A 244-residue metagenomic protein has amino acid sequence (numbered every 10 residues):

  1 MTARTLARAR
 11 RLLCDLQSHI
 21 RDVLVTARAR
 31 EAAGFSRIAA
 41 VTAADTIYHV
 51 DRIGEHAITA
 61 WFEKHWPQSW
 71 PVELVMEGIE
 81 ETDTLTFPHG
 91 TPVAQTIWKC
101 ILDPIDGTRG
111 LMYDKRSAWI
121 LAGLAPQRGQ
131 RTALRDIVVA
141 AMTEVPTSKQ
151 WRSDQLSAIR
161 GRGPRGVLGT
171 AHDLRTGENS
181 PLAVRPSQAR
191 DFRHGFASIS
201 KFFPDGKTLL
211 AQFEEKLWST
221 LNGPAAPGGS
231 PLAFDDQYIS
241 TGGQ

Functional and structural regions predicted by a protein language model:
M1-I105: N-terminal subdomain of lithium-sensitive/metallo-dependent phosphomonoesterases centered on the IMPase/IPPase/PAP
T5, D106-T108, F203-D205: A generic structural motif
L13, Q17-I20, L24-R28, T91 (+2 more regions): An extended, acidic
R30, E63-P71, P126-T132, T147-S148 (+1 more regions): Alpha-helix termini
P67-V75, G129-V138, W151, R165-G169: Short secondary-structure capping/junction motifs at helix and strand boundaries
W70-E77, L111, Y238-T241: General beta-strand structural signal in soluble alpha/beta enzymes
H89, K115-S117, Q212: Short, glycine/charged-enriched secondary-structure capping and boundary segments
V93-G161: DPxDG-like acidic metal-binding loop motif
